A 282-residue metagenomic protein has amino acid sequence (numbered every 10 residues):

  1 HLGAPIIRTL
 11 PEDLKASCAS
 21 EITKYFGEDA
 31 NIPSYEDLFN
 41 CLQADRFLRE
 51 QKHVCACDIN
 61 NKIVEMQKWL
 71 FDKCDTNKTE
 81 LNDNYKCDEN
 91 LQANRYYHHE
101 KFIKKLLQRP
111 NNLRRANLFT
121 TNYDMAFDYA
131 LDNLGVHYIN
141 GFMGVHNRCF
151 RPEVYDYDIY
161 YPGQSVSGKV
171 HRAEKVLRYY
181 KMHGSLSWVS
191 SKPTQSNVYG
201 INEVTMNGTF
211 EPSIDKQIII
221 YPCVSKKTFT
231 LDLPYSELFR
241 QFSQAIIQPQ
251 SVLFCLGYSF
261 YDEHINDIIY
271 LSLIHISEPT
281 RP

Functional and structural regions predicted by a protein language model:
H1, F119, H183-L186, Q217-I269 (+1 more regions): Glycine-rich anion-binding loop/nest that anchors nucleotide
H1-L131, V136-N140: Gly/serine-rich nucleotide phosphate-binding loop at the start of the catalytic core of nucleotide/ADP-ribose-handling
P33-C55, N60, P110-Q217: Extended, H/D-rich, highly charged conserved domains that either
N77-L81, I214-C223: Short, basic/glycine-rich phosphate-binding loops at helix/coil junctions that contact nucleotide phosphates
Y96-I103, Y157-V166, T230-Q244: A Trp-anchored, charged/polar loop motif used as the substrate-binding/catalytic surface of acyl/ester-handling
L107-R114, Q248-F254, L273: Short, surface-exposed connector motifs at secondary-structure boundaries
G135, I269-L273: Short, solvent-exposed amphipathic alpha-helical segments in soluble enzyme and RNA/protein-processing domains
I274-P282: Residue-level detector of conserved catalytic or cofactor/ligand-binding positions in enzyme active sites
